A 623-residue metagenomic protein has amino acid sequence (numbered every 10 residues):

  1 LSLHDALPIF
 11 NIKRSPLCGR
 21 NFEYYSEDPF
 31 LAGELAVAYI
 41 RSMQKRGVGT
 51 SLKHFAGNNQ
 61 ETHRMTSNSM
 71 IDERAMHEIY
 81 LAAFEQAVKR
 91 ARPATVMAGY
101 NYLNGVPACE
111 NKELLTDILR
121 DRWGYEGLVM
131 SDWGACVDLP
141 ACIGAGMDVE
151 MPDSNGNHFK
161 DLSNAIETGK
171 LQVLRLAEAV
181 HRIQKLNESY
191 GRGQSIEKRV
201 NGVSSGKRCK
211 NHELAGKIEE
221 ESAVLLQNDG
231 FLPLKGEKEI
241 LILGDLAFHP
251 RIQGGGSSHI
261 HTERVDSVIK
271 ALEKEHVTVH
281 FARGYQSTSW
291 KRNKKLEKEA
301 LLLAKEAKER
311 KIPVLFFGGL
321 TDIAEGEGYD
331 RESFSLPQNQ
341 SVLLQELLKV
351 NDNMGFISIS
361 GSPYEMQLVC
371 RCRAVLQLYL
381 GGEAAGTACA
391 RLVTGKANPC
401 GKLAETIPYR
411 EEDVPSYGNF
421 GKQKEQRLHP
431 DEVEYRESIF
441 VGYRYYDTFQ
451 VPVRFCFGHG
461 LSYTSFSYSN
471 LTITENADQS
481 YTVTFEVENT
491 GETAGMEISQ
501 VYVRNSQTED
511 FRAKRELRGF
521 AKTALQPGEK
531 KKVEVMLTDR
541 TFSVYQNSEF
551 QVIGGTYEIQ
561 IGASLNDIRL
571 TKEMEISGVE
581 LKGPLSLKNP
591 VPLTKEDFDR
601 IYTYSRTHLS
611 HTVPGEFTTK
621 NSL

Functional and structural regions predicted by a protein language model:
L1-V544, I553-I561, L565, N589-V591: Glycoside hydrolase catalytic-domain context in secreted enzymes
D567-K572: Extracellular and select intracellular beta-sandwich modules with Ser/Thr-enriched, small-residue motifs on
S577-E596: Low-complexity, Pro/Ser/Thr- and charge-rich linker/hinge segments at domain boundaries
D597-L623: Conserved, compact domain cores that house catalytic/ligand-binding motifs in diverse enzymes and effector modules
